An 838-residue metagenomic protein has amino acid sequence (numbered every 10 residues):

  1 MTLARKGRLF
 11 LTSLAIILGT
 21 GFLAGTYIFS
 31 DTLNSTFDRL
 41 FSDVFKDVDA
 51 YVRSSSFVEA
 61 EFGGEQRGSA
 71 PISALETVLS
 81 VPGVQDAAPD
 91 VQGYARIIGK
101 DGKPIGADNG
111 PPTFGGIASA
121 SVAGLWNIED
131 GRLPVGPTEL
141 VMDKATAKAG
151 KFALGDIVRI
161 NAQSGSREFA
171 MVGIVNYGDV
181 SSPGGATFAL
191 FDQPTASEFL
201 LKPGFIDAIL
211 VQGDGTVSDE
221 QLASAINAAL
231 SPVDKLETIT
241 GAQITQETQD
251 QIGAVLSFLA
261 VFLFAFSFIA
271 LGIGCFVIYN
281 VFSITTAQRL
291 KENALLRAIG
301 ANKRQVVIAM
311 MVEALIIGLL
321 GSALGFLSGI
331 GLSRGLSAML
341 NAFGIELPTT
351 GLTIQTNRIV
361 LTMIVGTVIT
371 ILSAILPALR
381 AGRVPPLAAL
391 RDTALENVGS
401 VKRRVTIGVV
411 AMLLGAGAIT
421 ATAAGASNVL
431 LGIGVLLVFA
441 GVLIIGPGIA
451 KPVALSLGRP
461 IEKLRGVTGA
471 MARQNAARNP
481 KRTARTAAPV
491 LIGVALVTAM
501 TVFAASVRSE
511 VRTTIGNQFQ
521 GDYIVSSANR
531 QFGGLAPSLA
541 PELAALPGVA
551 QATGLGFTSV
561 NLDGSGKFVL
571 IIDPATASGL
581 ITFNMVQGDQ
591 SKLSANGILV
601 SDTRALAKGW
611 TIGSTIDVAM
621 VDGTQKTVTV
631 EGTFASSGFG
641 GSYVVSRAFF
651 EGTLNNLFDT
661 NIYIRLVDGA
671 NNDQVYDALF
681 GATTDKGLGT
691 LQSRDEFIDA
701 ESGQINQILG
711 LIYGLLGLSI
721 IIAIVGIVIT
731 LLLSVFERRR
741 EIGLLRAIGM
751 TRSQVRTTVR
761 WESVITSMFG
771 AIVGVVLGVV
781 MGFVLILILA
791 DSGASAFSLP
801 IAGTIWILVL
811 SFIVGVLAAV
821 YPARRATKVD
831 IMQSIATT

Functional and structural regions predicted by a protein language model:
A4-A15, A229-P232, F258-V261, N357 (+6 more regions): Alpha-helical transmembrane segments, especially those used as permease/efflux helices and single-pass anchors
A4-G272, I284-A287, I515-F519, T624-K626 (+1 more regions): Membrane transport/envelope proteins' first extracytoplasmic loop
R5-L33, V255-A294, L315-L324, S328 (+6 more regions): Hydrophobic alpha-helical transmembrane segments of multi-pass inner-membrane transport and secretion
L9, T20-Y51, S283, L332-N341 (+4 more regions): Alpha-helical transmembrane segments
V58-E61, E65-Q66, L436, G441-V442 (+3 more regions): Juxtamembrane segments of multi-pass membrane proteins
L315-E346, R358-R383, M412-A423, G448-G458 (+3 more regions): Small-residue-rich transmembrane alpha-helices
R383-V398, T827-T838: Short cytosolic juxtamembrane segments of multi-pass membrane proteins
